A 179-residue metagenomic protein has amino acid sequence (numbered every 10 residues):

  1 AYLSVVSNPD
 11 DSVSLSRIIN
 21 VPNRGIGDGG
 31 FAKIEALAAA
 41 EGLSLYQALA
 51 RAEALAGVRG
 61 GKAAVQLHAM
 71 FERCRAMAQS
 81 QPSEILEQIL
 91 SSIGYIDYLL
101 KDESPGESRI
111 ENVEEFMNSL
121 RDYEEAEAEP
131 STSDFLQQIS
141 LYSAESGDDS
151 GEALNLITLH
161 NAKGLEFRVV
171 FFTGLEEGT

Functional and structural regions predicted by a protein language model:
Y2-T179: Conserved helicase C-terminal RecA-like lobe
